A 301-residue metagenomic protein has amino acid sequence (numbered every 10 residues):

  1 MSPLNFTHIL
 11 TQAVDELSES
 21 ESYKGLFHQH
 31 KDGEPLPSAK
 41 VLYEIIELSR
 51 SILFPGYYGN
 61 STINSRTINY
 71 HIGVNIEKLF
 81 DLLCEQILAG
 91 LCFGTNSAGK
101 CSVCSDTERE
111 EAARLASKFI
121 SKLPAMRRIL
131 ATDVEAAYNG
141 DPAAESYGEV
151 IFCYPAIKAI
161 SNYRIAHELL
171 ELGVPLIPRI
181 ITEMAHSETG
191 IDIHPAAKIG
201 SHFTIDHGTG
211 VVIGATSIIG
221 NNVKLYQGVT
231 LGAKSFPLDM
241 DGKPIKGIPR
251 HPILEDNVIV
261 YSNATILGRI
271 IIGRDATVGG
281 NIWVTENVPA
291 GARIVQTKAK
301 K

Functional and structural regions predicted by a protein language model:
M1-I180: Terminal amphipathic alpha-helical/low-complexity segments used for targeting or macromolecular assembly
A185-K301: Structural signal for interior beta-strand "rungs" in well-ordered beta-sheet cores of soluble enzyme domains
